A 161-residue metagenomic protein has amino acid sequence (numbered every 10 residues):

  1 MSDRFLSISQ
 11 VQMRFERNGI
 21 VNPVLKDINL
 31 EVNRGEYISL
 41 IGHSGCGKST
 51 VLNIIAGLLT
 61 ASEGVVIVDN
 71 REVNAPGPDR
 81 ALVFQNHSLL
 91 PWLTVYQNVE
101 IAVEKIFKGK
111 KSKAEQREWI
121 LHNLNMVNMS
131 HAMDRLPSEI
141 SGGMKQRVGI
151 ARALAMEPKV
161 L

Functional and structural regions predicted by a protein language model:
I41-H43: The feature captures the beta-strand-to-loop junction immediately N-terminal to the Walker
A56: Helix-to-loop junction immediately C-terminal to a conserved catalytic motif
G64-P76: Conserved ABC transporter NBD signature motif
L93-A102: Short coil-to-helix segment of the ABC ATPase nucleotide-binding domain corresponding to the Q-loop/switch region
E104, K111-A132: Conserved ABC ATPase "signature" region
L136-I140, M144: Conserved ABC ATPase signature
A155-K159: A short, proline-enriched helix->beta-strand linker immediately N-terminal to the Walker B motif in ABC-type P-loop
